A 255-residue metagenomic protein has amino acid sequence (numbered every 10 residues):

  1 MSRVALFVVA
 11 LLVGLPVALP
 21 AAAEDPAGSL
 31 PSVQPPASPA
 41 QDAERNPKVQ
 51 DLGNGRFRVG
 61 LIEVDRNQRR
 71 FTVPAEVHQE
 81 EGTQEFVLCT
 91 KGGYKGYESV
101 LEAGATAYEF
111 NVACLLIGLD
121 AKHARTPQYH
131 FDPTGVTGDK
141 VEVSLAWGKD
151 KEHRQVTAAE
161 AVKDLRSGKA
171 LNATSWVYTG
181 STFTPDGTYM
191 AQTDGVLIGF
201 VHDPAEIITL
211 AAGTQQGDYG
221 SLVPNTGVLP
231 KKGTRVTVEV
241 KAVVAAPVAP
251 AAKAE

Functional and structural regions predicted by a protein language model:
M1-V4: Positively charged n-region of N-terminal signal peptides that target proteins for export
F7-V17: Bacterial N-terminal signal peptides
V13, A23-E24, Q41, A254: Intrinsic disorder/low-complexity signal
A18-S32: Signal peptide processing junction and immediate N-terminal pro/mature segment of secreted/exported proteins
P39-E255: Long, low-hydrophobicity ectodomains and other hydrophilic envelope-associated domains
